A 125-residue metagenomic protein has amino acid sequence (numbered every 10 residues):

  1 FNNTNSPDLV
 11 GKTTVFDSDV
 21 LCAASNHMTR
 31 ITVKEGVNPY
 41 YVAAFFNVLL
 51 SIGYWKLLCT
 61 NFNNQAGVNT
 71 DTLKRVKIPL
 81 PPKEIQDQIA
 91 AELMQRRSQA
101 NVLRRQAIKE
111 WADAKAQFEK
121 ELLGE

Functional and structural regions predicted by a protein language model:
F1-N47: A short beta-sheet element
T14-F16, L58-F62: Short amphipathic beta-strand starts and helix->beta connectors
L21-T29, T60-E84: A short glycine-rich beta-alpha junction/loop motif
N38-A43, K74-I108, A112: Amphipathic alpha-helical segments
R104, W111, K115-F118, L122-E125: Coiled-coil heptad-register positions
